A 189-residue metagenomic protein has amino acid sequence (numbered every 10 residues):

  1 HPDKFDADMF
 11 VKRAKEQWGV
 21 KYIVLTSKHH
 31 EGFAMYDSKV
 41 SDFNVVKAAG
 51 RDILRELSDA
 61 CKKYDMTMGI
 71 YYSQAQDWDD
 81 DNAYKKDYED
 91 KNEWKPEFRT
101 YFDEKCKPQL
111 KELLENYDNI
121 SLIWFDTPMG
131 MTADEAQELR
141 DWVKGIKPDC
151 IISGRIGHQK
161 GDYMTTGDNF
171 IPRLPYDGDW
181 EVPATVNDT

Functional and structural regions predicted by a protein language model:
H1-T189: Mature catalytic domains of secreted/periplasmic carbohydrate-active enzymes
